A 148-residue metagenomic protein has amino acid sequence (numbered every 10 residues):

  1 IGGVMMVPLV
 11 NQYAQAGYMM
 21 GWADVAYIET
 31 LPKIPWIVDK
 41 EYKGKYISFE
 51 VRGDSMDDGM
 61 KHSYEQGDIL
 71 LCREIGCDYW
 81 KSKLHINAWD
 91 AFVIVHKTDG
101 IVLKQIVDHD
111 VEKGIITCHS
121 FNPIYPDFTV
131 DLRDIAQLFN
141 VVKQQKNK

Functional and structural regions predicted by a protein language model:
I1-Q66, G76-W80, V111-E112, Q137 (+1 more regions): Short, positionally conserved secondary-structure boundary motifs
E41, L84-N87, R133: Short, surface-exposed loop/turn microsegments at beta-strand edges and helix-strand junctions
G44-S48, N87-F92, I115-T117: Short, hydrophobic/aromatic-rich segments at coil-to-beta transitions
G53-S55, I94-T98, S120-N122: Short acidic, glycine-rich loop/turn motifs
E65-I69, D90: Structural motif
C72-E74, V95: Residue-level recognition of conserved beta-strand edge/terminus positions
K81-I101, V111: Short, compositionally biased
G100-K148: Glycine- and charge-enriched low-complexity intrinsically disordered segments
